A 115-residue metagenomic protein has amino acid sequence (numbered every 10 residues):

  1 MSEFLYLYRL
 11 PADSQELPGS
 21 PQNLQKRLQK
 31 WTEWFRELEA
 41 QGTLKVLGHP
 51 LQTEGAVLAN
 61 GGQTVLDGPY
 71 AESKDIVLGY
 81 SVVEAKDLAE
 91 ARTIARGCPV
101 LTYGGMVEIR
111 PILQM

Functional and structural regions predicted by a protein language model:
M1-M115: Conserved, structured core segments of small domains
